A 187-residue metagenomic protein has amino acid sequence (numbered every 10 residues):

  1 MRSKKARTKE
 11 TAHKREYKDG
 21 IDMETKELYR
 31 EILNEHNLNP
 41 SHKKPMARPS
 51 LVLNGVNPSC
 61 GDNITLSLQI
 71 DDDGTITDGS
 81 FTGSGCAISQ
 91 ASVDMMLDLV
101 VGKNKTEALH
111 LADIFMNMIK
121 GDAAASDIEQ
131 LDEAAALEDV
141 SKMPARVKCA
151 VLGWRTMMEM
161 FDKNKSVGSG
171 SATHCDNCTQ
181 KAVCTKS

Functional and structural regions predicted by a protein language model:
R2-K4, Y17-H42, T106-S187: C-terminal binding/interaction regions
A6-A12, E16: Short polybasic linear motifs
N39-G83: Structured beta-strand/loop patches that form or line metal/cofactor-binding pockets in enzymes
C60, I88, K142-R146: Secondary-structure capping and boundary motifs in well-ordered enzyme cores
T75-T77, V100-H110: Phosphate-handling active-site elements
G83, V101-G102, G153: A generic structural motif
S84-Q90: Short, thiol/selenol-centered motifs that function as redox-active sites or metal-ligating centers
S92-G102: Alpha-helical support elements that line or immediately flank enzyme active sites and cofactor-binding pockets
